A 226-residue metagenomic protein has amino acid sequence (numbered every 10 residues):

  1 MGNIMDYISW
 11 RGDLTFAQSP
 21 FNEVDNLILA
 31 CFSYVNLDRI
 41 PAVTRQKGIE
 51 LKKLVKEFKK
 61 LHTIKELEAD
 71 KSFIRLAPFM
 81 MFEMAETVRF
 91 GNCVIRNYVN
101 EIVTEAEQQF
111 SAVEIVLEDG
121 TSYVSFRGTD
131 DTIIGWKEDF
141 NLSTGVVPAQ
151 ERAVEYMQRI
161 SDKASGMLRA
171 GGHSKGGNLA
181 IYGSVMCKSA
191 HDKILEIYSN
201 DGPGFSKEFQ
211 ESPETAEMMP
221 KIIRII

Functional and structural regions predicted by a protein language model:
M1-S72: N-terminal low-complexity, Ser/Thr- and acidic-residue-enriched intrinsically disordered segments
S19, E114-I115, E214-E217: A general structural signal for short secondary-structure junctions and capping/turn motifs
V24, D119-T121, P220: Sequence-level motif detector for i,i+2 pairs with an aromatic at +2
D25, E138-D139, D201: Acidic side chains
T44, W136-D139, I197, S212: Surface-exposed beta-strand edges and their flanking turn/coil or helix-capping segments
H62-R169, A190-I194: A conserved cap/lid and substrate-binding interface adjacent to the catalytic center of lipid-processing enzymes
Q150-I226: Serine-dependent carboxylesterase/thioesterase catalytic core of lipase-like alpha/beta-hydrolase/SGNH enzymes
